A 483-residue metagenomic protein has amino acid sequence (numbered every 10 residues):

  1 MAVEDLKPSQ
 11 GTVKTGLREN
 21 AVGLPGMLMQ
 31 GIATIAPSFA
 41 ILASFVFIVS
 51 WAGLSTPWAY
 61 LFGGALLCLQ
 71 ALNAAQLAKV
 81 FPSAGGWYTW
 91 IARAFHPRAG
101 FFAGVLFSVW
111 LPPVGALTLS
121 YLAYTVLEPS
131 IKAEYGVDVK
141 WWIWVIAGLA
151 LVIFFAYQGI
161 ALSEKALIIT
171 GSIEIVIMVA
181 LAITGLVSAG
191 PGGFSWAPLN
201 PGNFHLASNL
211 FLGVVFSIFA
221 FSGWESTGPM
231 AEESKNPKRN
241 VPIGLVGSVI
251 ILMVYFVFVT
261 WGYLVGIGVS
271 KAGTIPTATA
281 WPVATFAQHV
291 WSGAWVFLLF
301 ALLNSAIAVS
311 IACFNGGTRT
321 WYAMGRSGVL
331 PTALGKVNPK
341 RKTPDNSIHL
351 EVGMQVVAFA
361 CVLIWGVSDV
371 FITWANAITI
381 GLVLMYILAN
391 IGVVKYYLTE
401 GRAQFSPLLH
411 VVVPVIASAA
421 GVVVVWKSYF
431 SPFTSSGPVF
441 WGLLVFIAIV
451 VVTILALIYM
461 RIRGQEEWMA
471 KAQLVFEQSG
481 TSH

Functional and structural regions predicted by a protein language model:
M1-S55, L61, C68, L72 (+1 more regions): Membrane-interface "cap" regions at the ends of multi-pass membrane proteins
V13-R18, P57, A133-K140, I168-V296 (+1 more regions): Helix-loop-helix junctions that connect adjacent transmembrane segments in multi-pass membrane transporters
A21-G31, P57, A65, H96-W110 (+6 more regions): Select transmembrane alpha-helical segments in multipass membrane proteins
A43-S50, W58-A59, C68-L149, F154-Y157 (+3 more regions): Hydrophobic transmembrane alpha-helices that form the core helical bundles of multi-pass secondary transporters
V46-P57, P129-W141, I160-G171, F297 (+4 more regions): Transmembrane helix-loop boundary segments of multi-pass membrane transporters
T89-W90, H96, E128-A133, G244-F314 (+1 more regions): TM-loop-TM module centered on a large, flexible mid-protein loop between adjacent transmembrane helices in multi-pass
K140-P191, S222, G244-I251, G381-L384 (+3 more regions): Membrane-interface loop-to-helix entry segments
I372-M385, L408-H483: A generic transmembrane alpha-helix motif of multi-pass inner-membrane proteins
